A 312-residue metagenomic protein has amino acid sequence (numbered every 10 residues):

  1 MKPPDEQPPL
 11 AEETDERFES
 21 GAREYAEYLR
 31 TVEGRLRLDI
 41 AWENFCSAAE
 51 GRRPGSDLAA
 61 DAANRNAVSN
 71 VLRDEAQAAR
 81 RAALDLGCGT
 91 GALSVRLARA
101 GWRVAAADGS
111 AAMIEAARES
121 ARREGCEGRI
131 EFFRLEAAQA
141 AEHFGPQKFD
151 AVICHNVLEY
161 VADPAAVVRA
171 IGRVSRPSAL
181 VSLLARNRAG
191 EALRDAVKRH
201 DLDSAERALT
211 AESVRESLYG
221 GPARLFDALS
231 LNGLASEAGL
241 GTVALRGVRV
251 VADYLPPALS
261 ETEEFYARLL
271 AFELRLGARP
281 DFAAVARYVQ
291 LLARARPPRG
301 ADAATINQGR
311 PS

Functional and structural regions predicted by a protein language model:
K2-N66, V71-A78, A92, E124: Conserved class I S-adenosyl-L-methionine
R80-G87: Conserved class I S-adenosyl-L-methionine
A92, R96-Q139: Class I SAM-dependent methyltransferase SAM/SAH-binding core
I153: A conserved beta-strand element that flanks and buttresses the S-adenosyl-L-methionine
A165-L180: A short glycine-rich, Lys/Arg-flanked "PGG" loop and its adjoining helix->strand segment in the class I
L180-L209: Conserved class I S-adenosyl-L-methionine
P222-G239, L245: Short alpha-helix
A244-D302, I306-S312: A C-terminal cap/extension of S-adenosyl-L-methionine-dependent methyltransferases that defines the acceptor-substrate
